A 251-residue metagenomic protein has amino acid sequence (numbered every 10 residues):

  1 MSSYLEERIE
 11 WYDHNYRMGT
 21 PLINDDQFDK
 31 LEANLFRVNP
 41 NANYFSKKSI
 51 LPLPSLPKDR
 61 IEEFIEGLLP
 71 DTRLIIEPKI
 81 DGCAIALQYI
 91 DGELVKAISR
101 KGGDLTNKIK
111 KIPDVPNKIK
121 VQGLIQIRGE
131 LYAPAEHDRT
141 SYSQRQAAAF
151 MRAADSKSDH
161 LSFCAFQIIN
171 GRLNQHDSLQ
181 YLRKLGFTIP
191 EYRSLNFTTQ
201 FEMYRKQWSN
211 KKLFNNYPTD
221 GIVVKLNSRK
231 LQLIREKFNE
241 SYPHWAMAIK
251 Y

Functional and structural regions predicted by a protein language model:
M1-Y251: RNA/tRNA-interacting regions in translation and RNA-turnover enzymes
